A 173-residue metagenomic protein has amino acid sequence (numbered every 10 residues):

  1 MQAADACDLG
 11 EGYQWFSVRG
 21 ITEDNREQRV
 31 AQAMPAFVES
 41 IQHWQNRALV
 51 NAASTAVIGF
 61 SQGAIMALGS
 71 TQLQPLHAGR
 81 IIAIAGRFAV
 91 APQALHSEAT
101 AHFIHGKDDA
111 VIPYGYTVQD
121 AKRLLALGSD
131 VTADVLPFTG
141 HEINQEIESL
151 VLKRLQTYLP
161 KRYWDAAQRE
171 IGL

Functional and structural regions predicted by a protein language model:
M1-Q2, I58-F60, I82-A85, I104 (+1 more regions): Alpha/beta-hydrolase-fold catalytic nucleophile elbow
M1-V50, S54: Serine-hydrolase catalytic machinery in alpha/beta-hydrolase-like enzymes
D5-C7, F88, G140: Alpha/beta-hydrolase active-site loop signature
G10-V18, G86-H102: Flexible "cap/lid" loop of the alpha/beta hydrolase fold
A53, H96-A101, L127-D130: Short, proline-enriched alpha-helix->beta-strand connector loops that line the catalytic pocket of alpha/beta-hydrolase
A53-S97: Primarily recognizes the serine-hydrolase "nucleophile elbow" in alpha/beta-hydrolase and SGNH/GDSL folds
H102-H105, D109: Short beta-strand/loop motif that positions the catalytic acidic residue of the alpha/beta-hydrolase fold
G115-L173: C-terminal catalytic histidine-bearing segment of alpha/beta-hydrolase fold enzymes
